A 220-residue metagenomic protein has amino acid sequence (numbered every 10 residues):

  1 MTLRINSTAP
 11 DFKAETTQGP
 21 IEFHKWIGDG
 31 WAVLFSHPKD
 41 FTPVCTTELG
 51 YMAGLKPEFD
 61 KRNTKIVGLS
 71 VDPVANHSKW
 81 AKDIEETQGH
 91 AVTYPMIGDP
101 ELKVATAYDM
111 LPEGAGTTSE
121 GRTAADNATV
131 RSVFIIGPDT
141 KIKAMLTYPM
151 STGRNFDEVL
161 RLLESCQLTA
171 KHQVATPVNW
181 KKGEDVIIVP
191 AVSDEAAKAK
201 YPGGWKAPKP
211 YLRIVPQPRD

Functional and structural regions predicted by a protein language model:
M1-D220: Chalcogenol-based redox active-site neighborhoods
